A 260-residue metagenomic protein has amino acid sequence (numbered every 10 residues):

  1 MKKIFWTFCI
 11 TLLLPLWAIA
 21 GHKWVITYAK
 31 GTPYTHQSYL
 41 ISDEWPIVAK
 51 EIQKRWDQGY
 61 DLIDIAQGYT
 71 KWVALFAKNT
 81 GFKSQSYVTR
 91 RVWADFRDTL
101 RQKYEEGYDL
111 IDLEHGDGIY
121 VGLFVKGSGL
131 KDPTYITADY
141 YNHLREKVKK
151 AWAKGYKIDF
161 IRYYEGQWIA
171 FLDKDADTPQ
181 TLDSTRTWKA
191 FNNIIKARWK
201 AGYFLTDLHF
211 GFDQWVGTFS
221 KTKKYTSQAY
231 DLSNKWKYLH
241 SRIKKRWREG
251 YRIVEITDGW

Functional and structural regions predicted by a protein language model:
M1-I4: Positively charged n-region of N-terminal signal peptides that target proteins for export
T7-P15: Bacterial N-terminal signal peptides
I19-W260: Terminus-proximal functional modules
